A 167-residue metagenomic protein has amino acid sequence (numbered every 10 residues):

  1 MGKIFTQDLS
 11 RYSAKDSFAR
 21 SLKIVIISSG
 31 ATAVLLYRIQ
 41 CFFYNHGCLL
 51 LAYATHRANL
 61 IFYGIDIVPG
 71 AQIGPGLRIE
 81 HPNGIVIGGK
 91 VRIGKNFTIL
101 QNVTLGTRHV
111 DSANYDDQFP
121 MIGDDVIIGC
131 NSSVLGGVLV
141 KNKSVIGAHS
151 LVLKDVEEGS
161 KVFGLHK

Functional and structural regions predicted by a protein language model:
M1-Y63: Terminal amphipathic alpha-helical/low-complexity segments used for targeting or macromolecular assembly
Y63, V68-P69, G74-P75, E80-G89 (+10 more regions): Left-handed beta-helix
D111-N114: Flexible, gly/pro- and Lys/Arg-enriched active-site loops
K167: Conserved switch/coupling elements of ABC/ABC-like ATPase nucleotide-binding domains
